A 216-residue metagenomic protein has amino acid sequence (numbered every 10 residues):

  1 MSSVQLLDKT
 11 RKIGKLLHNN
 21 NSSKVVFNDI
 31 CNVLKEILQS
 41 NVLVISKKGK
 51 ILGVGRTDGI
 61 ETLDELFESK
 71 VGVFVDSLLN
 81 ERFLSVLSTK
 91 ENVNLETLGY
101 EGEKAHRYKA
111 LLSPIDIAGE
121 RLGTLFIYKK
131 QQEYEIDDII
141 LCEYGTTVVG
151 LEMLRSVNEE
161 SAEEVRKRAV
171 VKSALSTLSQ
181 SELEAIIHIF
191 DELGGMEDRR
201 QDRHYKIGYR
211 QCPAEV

Functional and structural regions predicted by a protein language model:
S2-H18, S22-K24, V71, N80 (+3 more regions): Juxtadomain coupling helices with adjacent low-complexity linkers
S2-K12, N20-H106: Structured interaction and signal-relay segments at domain junctions
V25, D29, A110, D137 (+1 more regions): Short, well-structured alpha-helical interface segments that form or flank functional binding sites
S46, V54, E61, D137 (+3 more regions): Short linear functional motifs in flexible/disordered or boundary regions
S85-E152, S156: Sensory/regulatory domains in signal-transduction proteins
R155-V216: Signal-transducing coiled-coil/dimerization helices and immediately adjacent hinge/linker segments that couple sensory
